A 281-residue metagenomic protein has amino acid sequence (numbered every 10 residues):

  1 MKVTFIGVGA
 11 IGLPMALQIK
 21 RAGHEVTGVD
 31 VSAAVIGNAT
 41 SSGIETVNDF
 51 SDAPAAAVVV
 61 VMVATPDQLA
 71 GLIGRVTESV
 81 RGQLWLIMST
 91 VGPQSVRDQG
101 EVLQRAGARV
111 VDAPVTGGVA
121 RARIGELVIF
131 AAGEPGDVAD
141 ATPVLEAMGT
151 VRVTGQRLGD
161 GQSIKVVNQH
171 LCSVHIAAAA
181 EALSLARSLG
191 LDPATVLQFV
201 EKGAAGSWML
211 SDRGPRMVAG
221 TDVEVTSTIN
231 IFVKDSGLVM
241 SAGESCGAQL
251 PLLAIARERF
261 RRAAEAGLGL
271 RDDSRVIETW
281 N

Functional and structural regions predicted by a protein language model:
M1-V61, Q83, T150: NAD(P)+-binding Rossmann beta1-loop-alpha1 motif at the extreme N-terminus of oxidoreductases
G7, A194-E201, A254-E258: Beta-strand segments within the central parallel beta-sheet cores of soluble alpha/beta enzyme folds
F50-A108: Rossmann-fold NAD(P) dinucleotide-binding segment
G74, T90-Q169: Rossmann-fold dinucleotide-binding core
E126-A131, R152, R157-L189, E201-D212 (+1 more regions): Active-site-proximal catalytic alpha-helix in oxidoreductases
Q162, L171, G206-L268, T279-W280: Interdomain hinge/lid region at the active-site interface of Rossmann-like NAD(P)-dependent oxidoreductases
